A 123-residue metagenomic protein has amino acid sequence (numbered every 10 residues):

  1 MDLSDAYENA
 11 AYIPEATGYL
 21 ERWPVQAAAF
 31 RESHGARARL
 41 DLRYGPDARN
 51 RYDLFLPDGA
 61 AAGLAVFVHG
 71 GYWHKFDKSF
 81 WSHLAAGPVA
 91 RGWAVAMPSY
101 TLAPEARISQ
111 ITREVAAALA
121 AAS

Functional and structural regions predicted by a protein language model:
L3-A60: N-terminal cap/lid segment of alpha/beta-hydrolase-fold proteins
I13, Y72, L102: Short histidine/acidic/glycine/proline-rich micro-motifs that form metal- and phosphate-coordinating active-site loops
P46, G71-Y72: Gly/Ser/Thr-rich helix-start
A62-G71: Short beta-strand element of the alpha/beta-hydrolase
F76-A85, A96-S123: Catalytic nucleophile-loop/oxyanion-hole region of alpha/beta-hydrolase and closely related hydrolase-like folds
